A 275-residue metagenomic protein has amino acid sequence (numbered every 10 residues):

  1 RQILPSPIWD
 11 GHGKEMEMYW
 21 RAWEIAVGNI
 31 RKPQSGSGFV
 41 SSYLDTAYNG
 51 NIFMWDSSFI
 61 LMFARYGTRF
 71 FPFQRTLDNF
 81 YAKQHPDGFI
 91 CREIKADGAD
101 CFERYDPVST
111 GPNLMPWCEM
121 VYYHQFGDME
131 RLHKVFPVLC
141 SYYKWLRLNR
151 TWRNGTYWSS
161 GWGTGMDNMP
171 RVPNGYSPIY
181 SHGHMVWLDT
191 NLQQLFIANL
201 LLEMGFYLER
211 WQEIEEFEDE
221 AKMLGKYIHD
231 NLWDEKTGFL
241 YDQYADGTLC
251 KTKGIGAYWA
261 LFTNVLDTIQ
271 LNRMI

Functional and structural regions predicted by a protein language model:
Q2-K134, C140, N199, L249-F262 (+1 more regions): Substrate-binding groove/exosite segments of carbohydrate-active enzymes
I3-G28, G67, F80, H85-F89 (+5 more regions): Active-site acid/base region of carbohydrate-active enzymes
T46, R92-L114, R147-D219, D246-W259: The feature captures the catalytic groove of carbohydrate-active enzymes
P107, Y227-I228: Amphipathic, soluble alpha/beta structural segments
N154, T263-V265, I275: Internal glycine-rich alpha/beta core junctions
L200, Y207, L224-Y227, V265-T268: Long, repeat-rich segments with strong aromatic
N231, K236, D246-L249, A260 (+1 more regions): Long, K/E/R/D-enriched contiguous segments that form extended
